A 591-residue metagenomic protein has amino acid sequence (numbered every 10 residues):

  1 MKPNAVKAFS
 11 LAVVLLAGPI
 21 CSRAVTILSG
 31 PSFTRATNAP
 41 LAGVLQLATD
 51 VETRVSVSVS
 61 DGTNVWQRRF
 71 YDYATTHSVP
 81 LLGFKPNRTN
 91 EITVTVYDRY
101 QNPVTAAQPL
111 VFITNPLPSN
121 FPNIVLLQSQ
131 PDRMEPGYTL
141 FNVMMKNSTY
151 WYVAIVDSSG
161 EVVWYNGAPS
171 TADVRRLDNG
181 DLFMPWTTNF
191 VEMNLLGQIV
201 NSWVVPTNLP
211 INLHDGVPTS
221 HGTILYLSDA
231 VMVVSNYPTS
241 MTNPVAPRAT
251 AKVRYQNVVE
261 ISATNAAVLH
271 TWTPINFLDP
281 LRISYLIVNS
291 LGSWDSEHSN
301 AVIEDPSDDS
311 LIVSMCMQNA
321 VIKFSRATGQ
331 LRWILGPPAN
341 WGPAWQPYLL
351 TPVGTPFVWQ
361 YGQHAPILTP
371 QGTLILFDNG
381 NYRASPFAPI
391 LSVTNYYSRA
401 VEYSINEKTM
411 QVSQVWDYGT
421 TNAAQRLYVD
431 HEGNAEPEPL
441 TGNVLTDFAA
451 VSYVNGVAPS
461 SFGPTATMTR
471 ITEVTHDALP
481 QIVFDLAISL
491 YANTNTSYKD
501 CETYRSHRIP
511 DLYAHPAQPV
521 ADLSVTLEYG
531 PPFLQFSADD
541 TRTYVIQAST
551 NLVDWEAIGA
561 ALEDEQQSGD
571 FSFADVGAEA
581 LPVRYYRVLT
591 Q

Functional and structural regions predicted by a protein language model:
A8-P19: Bacterial N-terminal signal peptides
V25-Q46, D50-V55, V59, S78 (+2 more regions): Histidine-/acidic-rich catalytic cores in large beta-rich domains
G62-F70, V163-W164, V200, V553-A560: Surface-exposed loop/edge segments in extracytoplasmic proteins
R68-A74, L562-Q567: Short beta-strand segments within Ig-like beta-sandwich modules, predominantly Fibronectin type-III
T75-P80, F571-F573: Short S/T/G- and acidic-enriched coil/turn segments that sit immediately N-terminal to beta-strands in beta-sandwich
L81-P86, D575-E579: Short, flexible loop/turn segments at beta-strand junctions in immunoglobulin-like and fibronectin type III
F84, R88-V96, Y544, R584-Y586: Short beta-strand segments enriched for Tyr within beta-sheet-rich domains, predominantly fibronectin type III
A517-Q591: Short, composition-biased motifs enriched in small/polar/acidic residues
